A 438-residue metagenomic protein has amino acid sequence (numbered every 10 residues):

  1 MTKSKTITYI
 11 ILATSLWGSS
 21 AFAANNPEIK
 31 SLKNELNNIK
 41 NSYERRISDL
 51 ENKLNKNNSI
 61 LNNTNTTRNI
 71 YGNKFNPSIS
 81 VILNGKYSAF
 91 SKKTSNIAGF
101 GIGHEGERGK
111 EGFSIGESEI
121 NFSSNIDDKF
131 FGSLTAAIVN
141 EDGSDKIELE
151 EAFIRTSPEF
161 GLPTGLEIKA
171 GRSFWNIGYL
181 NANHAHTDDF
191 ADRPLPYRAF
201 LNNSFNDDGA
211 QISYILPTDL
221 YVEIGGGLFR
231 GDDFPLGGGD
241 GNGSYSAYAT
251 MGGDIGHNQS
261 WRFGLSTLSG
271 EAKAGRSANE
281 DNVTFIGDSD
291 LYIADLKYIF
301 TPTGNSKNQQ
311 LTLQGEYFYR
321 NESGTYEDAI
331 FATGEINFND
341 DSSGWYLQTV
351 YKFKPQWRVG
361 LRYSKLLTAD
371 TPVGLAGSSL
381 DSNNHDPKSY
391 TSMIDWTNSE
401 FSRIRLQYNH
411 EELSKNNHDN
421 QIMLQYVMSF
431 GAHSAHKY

Functional and structural regions predicted by a protein language model:
F22-I97, Y221, F430, S434-Y438: N-terminal periplasmic/intermembrane-space "pro-region" immediately following the signal or transit peptide
T66-F234, G239-H257, T267, Y298 (+2 more regions): Outer membrane beta-barrel
F90-I102, Q356-F401, R405, Y438: Outer membrane beta-barrel transmembrane domains
F90-K92, G143-D145, I177-A182, P235-G237 (+5 more regions): Outer-membrane beta-barrel proteins
G109-G112, D142-L149, F200-S204, G237-G243 (+5 more regions): Replace "Gram-negative outer membrane beta-barrel proteins" with "bacterial and organellar outer membrane beta-barrel
L149-E151, D207-G209, N242-Y248, S289-I293 (+5 more regions): Transmembrane beta-barrel architecture of outer membranes
N258-S379: Detector for outer-membrane/organellar transmembrane beta-barrel domains, recognizing the amphipathic beta-strand
W396, H418-Y438: Outer-membrane beta-barrel "beta-signal"
